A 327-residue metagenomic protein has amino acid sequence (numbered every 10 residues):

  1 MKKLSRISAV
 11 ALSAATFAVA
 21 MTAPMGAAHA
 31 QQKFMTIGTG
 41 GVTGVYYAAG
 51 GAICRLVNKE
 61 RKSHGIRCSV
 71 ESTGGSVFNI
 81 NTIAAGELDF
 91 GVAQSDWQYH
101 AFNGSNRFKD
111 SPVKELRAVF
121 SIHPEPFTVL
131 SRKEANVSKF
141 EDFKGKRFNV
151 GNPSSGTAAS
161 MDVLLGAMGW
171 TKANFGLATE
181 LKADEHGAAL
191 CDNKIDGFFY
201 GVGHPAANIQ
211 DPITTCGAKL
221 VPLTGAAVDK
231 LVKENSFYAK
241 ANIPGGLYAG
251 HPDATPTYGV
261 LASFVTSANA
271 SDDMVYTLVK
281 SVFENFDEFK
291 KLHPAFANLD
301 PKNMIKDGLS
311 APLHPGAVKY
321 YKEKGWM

Functional and structural regions predicted by a protein language model:
M1-R6: N-terminal secretory signal peptides that target proteins for export/translocation
A15-A28: C-terminal segment of classical bacterial N-terminal signal peptides
Q31-H100: N-terminal (or domain-start) structured segment
F34-E60, I66, S121, E125-D192 (+4 more regions): Bilobed "Venus flytrap"/periplasmic-binding protein-like clamshell domains and structurally analogous long
S95-W97, S105-R107, A135, K172-V265 (+1 more regions): Pocket-lining segment of extracytoplasmic ligand-binding domains
K109-I122, F127, L247-P256: A structural signal for short loop-to-beta-strand junctions that line the ligand-binding cleft of periplasmic/secreted
K146-V163, F237-K306: Ligand-binding clefts/hinges and TM-proximal coupling segments of bilobed small-molecule sensing domains
E185, D192-N193, V202-L220, K230-K233 (+2 more regions): An extracytoplasmic/periplasmic, membrane-proximal ligand-sensing/linker region
